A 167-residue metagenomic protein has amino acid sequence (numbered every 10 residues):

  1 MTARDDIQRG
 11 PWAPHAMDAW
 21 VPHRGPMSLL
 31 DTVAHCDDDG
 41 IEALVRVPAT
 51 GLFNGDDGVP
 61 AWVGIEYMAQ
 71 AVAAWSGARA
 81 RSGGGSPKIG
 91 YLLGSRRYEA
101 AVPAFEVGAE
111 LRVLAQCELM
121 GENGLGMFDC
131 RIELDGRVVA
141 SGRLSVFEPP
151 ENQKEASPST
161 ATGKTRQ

Functional and structural regions predicted by a protein language model:
A3-I7, A74, A104-A109, Q116-Q167: HotDog/MaoC-like acyl-thioester-processing domains
G10, A74-R112: Hydrophobic beta-strand-centered segment that forms part of the acyl-chain substrate-binding groove
P14-R24: Short aromatic-glycine motifs in intrinsically disordered, low-complexity regions
G25-P60: Catalytic strand-loop segment that frames the active site of acyl-thioester-processing enzymes
M27-L29, L111, G126: Hydrophobic core residues within well-ordered beta-strands of beta-rich domains
L30-D31, L93-S95, M127, S141: Hydrophobic residues on conserved beta-strands that form the core of alpha/beta folds
A34-D37, E99, L119-G121, E148: A generic structural motif
D56-W75, I89-L93: Compact, glycine-rich, soluble single-domain proteins
